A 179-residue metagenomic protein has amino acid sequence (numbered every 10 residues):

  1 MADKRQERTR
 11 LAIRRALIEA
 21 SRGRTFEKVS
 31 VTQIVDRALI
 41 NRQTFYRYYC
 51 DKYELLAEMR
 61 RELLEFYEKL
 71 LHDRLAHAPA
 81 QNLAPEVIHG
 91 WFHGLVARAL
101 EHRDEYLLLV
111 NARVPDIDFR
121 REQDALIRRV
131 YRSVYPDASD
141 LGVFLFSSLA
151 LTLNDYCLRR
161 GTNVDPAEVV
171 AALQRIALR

Functional and structural regions predicted by a protein language model:
M1-R24, R37: Basic, helix-initiating cap at the start of DNA-binding domains
A12, A16, A20-S21, E27-V29 (+4 more regions): Alpha-helical DNA-contacting segments of helix-turn-helix folds
E19-F26, H102-R103, S133, G161: Basic, amphipathic alpha-helical hairpins
A20-E54: Helix-turn-helix
H72-E101: Hydrophobic alpha-helical connector segments
G90-D124, D155: Amphipathic alpha-helical segments used for helix-helix packing
N111-F144, S148, L178: Amphipathic alpha-helical packing segments from all-alpha helical-bundle domains
D137-L178: Hydrophobic alpha-helical segments that form the core of small-molecule binding pockets and/or dimer interfaces
